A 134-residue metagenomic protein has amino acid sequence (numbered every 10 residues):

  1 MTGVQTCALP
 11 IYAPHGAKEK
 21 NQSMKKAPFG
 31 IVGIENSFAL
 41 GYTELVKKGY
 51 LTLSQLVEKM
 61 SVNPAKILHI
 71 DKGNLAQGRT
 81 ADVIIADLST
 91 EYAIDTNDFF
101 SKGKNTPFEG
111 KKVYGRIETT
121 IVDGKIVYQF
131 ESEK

Functional and structural regions predicted by a protein language model:
T2, V57-E58, T119: Residues that recognize and position ribonucleotide moieties
T2-L9: Short, small-residue-biased leader/transition segments that mark boundaries at the very start of proteins
G3, L68-H69, G110: Glycine-centered secondary-structure boundary/capping sites
V4, G49-Y50, K125: Residue-level recognition of short, well-ordered coil/turn positions that link secondary-structure elements
P10-L88: His/Asp/Glu-enriched, well-ordered alpha-helical/loop segment that forms or immediately abuts the divalent-metal
S23-K26, T80-K134: C-terminal cap of metal-dependent C-N hydrolases
